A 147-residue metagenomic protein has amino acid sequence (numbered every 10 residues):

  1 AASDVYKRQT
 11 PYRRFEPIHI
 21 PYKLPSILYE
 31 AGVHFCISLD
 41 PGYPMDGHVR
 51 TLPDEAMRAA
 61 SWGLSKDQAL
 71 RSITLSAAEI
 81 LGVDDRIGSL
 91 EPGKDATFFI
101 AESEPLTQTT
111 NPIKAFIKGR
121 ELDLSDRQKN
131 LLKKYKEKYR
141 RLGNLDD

Functional and structural regions predicted by a protein language model:
A1-Y6: Short, small-residue-biased leader/transition segments that mark boundaries at the very start of proteins
T10, F15-A101, T110, E121: His/Asp/Glu-enriched, well-ordered alpha-helical/loop segment that forms or immediately abuts the divalent-metal
S103-P105: Small/polar (Gly/Ser/Thr/Ala-rich) solvent-exposed segments that form structured loops/beta-strands/short helices used
A115: Short aromatic-centered micro-motifs
K118-D147: Extracellular/periplasmic ectodomains of large secreted or surface enzymes and adhesion receptors
